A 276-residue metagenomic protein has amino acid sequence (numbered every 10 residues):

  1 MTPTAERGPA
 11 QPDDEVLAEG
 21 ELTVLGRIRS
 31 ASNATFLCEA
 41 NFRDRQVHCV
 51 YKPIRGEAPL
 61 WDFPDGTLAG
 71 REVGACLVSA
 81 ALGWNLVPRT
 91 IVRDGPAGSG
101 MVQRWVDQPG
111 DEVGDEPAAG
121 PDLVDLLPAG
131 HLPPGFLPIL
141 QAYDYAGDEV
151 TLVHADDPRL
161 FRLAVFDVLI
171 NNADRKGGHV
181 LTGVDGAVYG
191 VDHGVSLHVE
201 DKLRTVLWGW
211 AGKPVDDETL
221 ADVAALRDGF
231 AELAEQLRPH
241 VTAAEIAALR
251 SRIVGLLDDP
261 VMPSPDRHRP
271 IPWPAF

Functional and structural regions predicted by a protein language model:
M1-E19: Juxta-kinase regulatory segment immediately upstream of eukaryotic protein kinase catalytic domains
T2-T4, D144-A146, H240: Broad phosphate/nucleotide-binding scaffolds in NTP-utilizing and phosphate-metabolizing enzymes
V16-Y145, V150, V165-A173, V184-V191: Conserved ATP-binding subdomain of kinase catalytic cores across diverse folds
P64-G66, G183-F276: C-terminal catalytic region of ATP-dependent kinase domains
L152-D156: Helix-boundary and loop/linker segments of multi-pass membrane transporters
P158-L163: Alpha-helical scaffolds flanking conserved acidic
I170, G177, V195: Short, glycine/acidic-enriched loop or turn micro-motifs at the edges of active sites
G178-T182: Hydrophobic residue at the +6 position relative to the catalytic HRD Asp in the kinase catalytic loop
